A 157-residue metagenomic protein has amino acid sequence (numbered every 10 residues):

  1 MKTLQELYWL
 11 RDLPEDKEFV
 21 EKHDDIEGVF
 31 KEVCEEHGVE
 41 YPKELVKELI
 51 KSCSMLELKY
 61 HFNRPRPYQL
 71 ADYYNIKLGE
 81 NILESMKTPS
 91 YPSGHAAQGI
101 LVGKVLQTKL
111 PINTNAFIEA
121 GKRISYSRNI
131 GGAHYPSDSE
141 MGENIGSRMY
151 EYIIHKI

Functional and structural regions predicted by a protein language model:
M1-G131: Hydrophobic alpha-helical bundle signature of multipass membrane enzymes
R123-I154: Interfacial helix-loop-helix junctions of multi-pass membrane proteins
